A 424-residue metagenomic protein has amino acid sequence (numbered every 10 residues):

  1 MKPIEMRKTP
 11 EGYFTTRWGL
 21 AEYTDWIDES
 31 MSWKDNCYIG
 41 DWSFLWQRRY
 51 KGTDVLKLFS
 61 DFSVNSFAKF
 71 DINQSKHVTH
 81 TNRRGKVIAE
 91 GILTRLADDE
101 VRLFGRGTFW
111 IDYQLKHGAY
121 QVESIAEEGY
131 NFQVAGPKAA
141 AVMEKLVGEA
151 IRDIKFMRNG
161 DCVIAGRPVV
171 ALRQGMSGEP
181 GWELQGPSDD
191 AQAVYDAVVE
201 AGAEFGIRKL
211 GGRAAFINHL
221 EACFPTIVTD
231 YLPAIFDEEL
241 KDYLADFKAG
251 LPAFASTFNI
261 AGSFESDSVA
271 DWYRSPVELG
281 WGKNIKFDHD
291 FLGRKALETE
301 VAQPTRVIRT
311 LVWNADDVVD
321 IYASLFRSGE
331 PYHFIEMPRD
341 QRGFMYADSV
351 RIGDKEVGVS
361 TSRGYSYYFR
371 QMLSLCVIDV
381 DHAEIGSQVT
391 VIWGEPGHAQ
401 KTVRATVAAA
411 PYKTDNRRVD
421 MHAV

Functional and structural regions predicted by a protein language model:
M1-A21, I27, T94-V424: Conserved, structured C-terminal
M1-V78, K86, I308: Acidic, proline/glycine-enriched N-terminal capping motif
D61-A119: Well-ordered mid-protein domain cores that form the structural environment of catalytic cofactors
